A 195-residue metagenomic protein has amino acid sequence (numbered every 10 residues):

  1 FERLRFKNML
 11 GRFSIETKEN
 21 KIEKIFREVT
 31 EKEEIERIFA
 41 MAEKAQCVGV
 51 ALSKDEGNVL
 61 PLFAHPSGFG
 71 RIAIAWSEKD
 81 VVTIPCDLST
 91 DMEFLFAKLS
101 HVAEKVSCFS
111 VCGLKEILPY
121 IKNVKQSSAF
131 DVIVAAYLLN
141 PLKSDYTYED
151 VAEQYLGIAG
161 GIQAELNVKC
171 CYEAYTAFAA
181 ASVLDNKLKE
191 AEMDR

Functional and structural regions predicted by a protein language model:
F1-S107: Long, highly charged low-complexity segments
K7-N8, D80, L142-D145, A181-A191: Short helix-capping/linker segments at secondary-structure and domain boundaries
G49, K105-K115, D194-R195: Short glycine-rich phosphate-binding loop at a beta-alpha junction
V50, S110-G113, S128-D131, I162: General beta-strand structural signal in soluble alpha/beta enzymes
T83-F96, A129-Y175: Short alpha-helix plus adjacent loop in nuclease-associated cores
E116-I121: Phosphate- and divalent-cation-binding pockets in alpha/beta enzyme and binding domains that engage nucleotide-derived
K122, Q126, V151, Q163-R195: Mixed-charge, glycine-rich, non-catalytic linkers/tails in nucleic-acid processing enzymes
